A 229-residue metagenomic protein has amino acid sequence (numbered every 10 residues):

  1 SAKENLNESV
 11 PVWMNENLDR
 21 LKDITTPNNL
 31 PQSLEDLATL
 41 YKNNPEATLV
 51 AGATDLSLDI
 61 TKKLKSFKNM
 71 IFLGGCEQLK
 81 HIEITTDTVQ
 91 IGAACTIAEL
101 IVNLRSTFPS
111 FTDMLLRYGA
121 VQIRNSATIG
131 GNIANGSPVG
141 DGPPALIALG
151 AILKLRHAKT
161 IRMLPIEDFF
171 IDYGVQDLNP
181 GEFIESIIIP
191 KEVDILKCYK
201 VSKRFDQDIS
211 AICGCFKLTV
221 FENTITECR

Functional and structural regions predicted by a protein language model:
S1-R229: C-terminal structural segment of proteins
